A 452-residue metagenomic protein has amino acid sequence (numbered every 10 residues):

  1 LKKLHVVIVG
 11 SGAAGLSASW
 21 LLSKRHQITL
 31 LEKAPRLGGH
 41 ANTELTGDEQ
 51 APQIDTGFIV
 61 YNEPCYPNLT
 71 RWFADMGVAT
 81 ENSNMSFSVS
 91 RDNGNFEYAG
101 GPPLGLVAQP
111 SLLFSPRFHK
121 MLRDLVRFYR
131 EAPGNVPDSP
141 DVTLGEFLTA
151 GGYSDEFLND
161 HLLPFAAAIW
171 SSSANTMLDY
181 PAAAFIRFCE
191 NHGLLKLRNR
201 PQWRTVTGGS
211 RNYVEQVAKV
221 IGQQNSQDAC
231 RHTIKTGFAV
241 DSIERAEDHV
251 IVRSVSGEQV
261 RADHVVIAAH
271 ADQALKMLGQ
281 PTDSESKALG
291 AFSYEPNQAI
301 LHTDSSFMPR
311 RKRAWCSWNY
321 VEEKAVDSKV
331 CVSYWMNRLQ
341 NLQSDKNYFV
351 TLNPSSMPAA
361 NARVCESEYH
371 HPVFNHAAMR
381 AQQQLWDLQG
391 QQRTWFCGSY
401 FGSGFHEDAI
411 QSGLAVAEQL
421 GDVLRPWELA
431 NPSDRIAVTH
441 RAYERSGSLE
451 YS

Functional and structural regions predicted by a protein language model:
L4-L30: N-terminal Rossmann-like FAD-binding beta1-loop-alpha1 element of flavoenzymes
A14, R36, D272: Conserved Rossmann-like nucleotide-cofactor binding loop
S23-G47: Glycine-rich FAD pyrophosphate-binding loop
E44-T70: N-terminal glycine-rich dinucleotide-binding loop that anchors FAD/FMN and/or NAD(P) in oxidoreductases
E63-R187: Mobile amphipathic helical/loop "lid" adjacent to a hydrophobic cofactor/ligand pocket
G101-P102, D327-S452: Conserved flavin/dinucleotide-binding core of flavoenzymes
R187-S254, V260: Helical element adjacent to the flavin cofactor pocket in flavoenzyme catalytic cores
A239-H370: Mid-domain catalytic core of redox enzymes that form a hydrophobic substrate pocket/lid adjacent to a catalytic redox
